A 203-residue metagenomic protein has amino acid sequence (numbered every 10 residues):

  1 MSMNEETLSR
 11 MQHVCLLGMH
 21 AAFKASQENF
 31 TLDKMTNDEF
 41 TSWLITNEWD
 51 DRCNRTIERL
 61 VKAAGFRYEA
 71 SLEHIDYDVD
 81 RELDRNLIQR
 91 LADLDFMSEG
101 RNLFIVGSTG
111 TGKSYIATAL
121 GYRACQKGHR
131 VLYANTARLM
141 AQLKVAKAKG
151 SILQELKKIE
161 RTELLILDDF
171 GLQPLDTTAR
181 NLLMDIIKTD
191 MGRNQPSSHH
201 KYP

Functional and structural regions predicted by a protein language model:
M1-S9: Intrinsically disordered, low-complexity and often Lys/Arg-enriched segments
S9, A21-K24, S42-W43, E73 (+6 more regions): Solvent-exposed alpha-helical segments within well-ordered globular domains of core cellular machineries
S9-Q12, L16-Y68: Interdomain "pre-motor" coupling segment immediately N-terminal to P-loop NTPase/helicase cores
F23, R130, R138-R161, F170-P203: Replace "adjacent to P-loop NTPase cores in ATP/GTP-dependent enzymes" with "adjacent to NTP-binding cores
E28, V61-K62, F66, L72-L103: Pre-Walker A (pre-P-loop) alpha-helix and adjacent loop at the N terminus of AAA/AAA+ ATPase modules, a conserved
L83-R161: Conserved P-loop
L164: Short, Asp-centered acidic motifs that coordinate Mg2+ and/or phosphate in catalytic or ligand-binding sites
